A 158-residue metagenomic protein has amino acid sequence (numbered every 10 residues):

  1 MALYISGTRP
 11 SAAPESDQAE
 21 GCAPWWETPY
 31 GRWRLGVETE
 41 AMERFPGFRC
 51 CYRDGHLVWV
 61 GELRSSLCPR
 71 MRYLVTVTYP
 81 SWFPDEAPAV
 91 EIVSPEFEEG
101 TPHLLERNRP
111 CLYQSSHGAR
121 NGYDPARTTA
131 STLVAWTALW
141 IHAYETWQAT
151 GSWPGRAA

Functional and structural regions predicted by a protein language model:
M1-Y73, W82-A158: UBC/E2-like fold recognition across ubiquitin and ubiquitin-like conjugation systems, capturing catalytically active
V75-V77: Hydrophobic/aromatic beta-strand elements that line small-molecule binding cavities or substrate pockets in beta-rich
